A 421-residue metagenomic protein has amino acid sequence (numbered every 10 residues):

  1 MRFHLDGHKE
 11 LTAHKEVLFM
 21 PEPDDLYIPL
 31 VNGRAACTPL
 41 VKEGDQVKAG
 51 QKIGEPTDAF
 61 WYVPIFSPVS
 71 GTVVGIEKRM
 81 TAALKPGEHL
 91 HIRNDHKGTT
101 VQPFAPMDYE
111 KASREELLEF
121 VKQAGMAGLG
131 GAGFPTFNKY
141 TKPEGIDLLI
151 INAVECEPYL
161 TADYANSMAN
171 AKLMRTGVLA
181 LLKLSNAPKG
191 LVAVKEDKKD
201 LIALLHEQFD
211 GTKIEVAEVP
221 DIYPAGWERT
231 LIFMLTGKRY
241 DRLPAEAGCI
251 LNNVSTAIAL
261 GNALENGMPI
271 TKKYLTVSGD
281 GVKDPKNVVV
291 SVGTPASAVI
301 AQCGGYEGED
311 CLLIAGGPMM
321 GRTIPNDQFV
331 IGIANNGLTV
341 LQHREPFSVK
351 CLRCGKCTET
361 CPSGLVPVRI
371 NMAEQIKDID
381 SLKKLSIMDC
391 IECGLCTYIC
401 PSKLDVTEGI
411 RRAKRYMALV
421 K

Functional and structural regions predicted by a protein language model:
M1-L18, G75, T81, G237-E246 (+1 more regions): Extended boundary segments
M1-L40, H91: N-terminal, Lys/Arg-enriched amphipathic/low-complexity engagement segments that precede the first folded domain
C37-Q46, G50: Short histidine-centered loop motifs in beta-beta connectors
G71-V73: Conserved hydrophobic positions within beta-strands
D95-G130, P158-T161, G237, L385-K421: Flanking helices and flexible, charged tails adjoining ferredoxin-like Fe-S electron-transfer domains in multi-subunit
M168-L184: Histidine-anchored nucleotide/phosphate-binding helix
M174, A187-A296, Q302-E307: Hydrophobic alpha-helical positions that pack around
G337-S348, T358, P362-K421: Ferredoxin-type iron-sulfur electron-transfer modules in oxidoreductases and energy-metabolism complexes
